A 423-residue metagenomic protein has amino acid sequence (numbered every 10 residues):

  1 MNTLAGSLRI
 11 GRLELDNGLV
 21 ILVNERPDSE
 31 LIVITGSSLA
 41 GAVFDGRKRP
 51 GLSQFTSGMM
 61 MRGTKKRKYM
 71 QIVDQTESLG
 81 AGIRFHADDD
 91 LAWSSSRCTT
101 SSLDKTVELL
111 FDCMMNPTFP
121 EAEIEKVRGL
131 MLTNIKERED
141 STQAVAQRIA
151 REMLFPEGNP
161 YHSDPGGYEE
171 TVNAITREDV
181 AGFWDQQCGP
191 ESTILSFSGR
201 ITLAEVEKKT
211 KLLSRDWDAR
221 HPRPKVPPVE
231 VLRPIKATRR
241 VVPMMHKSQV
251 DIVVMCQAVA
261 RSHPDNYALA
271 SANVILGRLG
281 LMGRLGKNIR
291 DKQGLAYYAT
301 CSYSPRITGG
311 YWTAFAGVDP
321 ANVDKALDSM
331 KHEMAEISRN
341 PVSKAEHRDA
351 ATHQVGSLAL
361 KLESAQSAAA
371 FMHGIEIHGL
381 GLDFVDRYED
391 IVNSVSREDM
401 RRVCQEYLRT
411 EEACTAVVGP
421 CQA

Functional and structural regions predicted by a protein language model:
M1-R47, K65-D104, E125, E137-S192 (+7 more regions): Non-catalytic beta-strand/loop surface segments
P50-T64: Active-site SXXK
T56, T106, L110, M114 (+4 more regions): Short alpha-helical scaffolding segments that buttress acidic/His motifs in well-ordered protein cores
L110, L195, V206-L213, M330-K331: PAPS/PAP-binding and catalytic site of the sulfotransferase fold
D112-E121, L212-H221, H332-P341: A common structural junction motif
R200: Carbohydrate-associated surface elements
R348-G381: C-terminal hydrophobic structural anchor segments that stabilize assembly/packing rather than catalytic chemistry
